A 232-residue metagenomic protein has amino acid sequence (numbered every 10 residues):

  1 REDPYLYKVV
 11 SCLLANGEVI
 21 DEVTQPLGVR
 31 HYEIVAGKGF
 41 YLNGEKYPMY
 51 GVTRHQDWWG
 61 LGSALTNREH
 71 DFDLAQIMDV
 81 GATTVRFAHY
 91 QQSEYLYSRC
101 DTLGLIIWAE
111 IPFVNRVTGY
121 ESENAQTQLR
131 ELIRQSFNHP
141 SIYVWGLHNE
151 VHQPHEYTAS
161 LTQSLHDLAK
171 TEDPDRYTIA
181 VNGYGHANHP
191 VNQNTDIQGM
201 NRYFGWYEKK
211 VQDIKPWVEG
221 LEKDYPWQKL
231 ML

Functional and structural regions predicted by a protein language model:
R1-Q91, Y97-R99, L103-I107, Q128 (+3 more regions): Secreted/periplasmic carbohydrate-active enzymes, especially glycoside hydrolases
L74-A75, T84-L232: Substrate-binding/catalytic cleft of secreted carbohydrate-active enzymes, primarily glycoside hydrolases
